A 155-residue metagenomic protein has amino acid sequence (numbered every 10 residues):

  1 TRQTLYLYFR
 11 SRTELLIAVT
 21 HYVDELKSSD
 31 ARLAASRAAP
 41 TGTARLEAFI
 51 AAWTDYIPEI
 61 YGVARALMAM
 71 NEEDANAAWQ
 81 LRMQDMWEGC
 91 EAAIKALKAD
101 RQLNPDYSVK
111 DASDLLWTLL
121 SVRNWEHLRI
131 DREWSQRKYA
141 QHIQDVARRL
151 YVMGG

Functional and structural regions predicted by a protein language model:
T1-F9: Short hydrophobic/aromatic patch on the recognition helix
Y8, A18, A93, H142: Residues in the recognition helix of alpha-helical DNA-binding motifs
R12-E14, A18, A31-E59, S113: Hydrophobic alpha-helical connector segments
T20-K27: Short, basic, alpha-helical segments at the C-terminal edge of helix-turn-helix-like DNA-binding modules
A31-A35, T54-A77, E126-R129: Amphipathic alpha-helical segments used for helix-helix packing
A51-G62, A75-Q102, K110-D114, R148 (+1 more regions): Amphipathic alpha-helical packing segments from all-alpha helical-bundle domains
K98-V146, G154-G155: Hydrophobic/aromatic-rich alpha-helical bundle segments in the mid-to-C-terminal region
